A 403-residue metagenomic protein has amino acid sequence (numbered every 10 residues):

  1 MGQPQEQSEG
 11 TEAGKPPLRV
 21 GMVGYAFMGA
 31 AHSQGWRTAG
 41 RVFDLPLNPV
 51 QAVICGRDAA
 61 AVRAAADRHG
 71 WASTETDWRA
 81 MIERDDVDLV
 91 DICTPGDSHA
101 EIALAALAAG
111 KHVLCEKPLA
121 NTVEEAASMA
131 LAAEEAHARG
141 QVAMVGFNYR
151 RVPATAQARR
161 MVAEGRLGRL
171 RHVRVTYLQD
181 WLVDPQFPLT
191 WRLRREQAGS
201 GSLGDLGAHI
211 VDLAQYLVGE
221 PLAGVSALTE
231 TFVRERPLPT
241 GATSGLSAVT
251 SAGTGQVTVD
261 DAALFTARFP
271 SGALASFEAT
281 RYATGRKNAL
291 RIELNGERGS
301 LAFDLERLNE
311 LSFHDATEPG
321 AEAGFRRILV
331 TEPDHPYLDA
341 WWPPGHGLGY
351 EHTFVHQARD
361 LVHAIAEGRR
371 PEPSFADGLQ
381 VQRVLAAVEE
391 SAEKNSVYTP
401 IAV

Functional and structural regions predicted by a protein language model:
G2-E9, Y216, R234-D260, L264 (+2 more regions): C-terminal glycine/acidic-rich active-site capping loop/insertion
G2-H69: N-terminal Rossmann-like dinucleotide-binding module
N48-Q51, H363-V381: Glycine- and charged-residue-rich phosphate/anionic-cofactor binding loop of Rossmann-like
P49-V53, D88-V90, G201: Short active-site oxyanion
A72-D77: Conserved SAM-binding strand-loop segment of SAM-dependent methyltransferases
L89, P95-R150, G165: Beta-strand-loop-alpha-helix segment that lines the small-molecule cofactor/substrate pocket of alpha/beta enzymes
R139-Q141, Y149-V257, L311, N395: Predominantly a Rossmann-like dinucleotide-binding segment in NAD(P)-dependent oxidoreductases
A208, E278-K287, H346-Y350: Glycine-rich phosphate/pyrophosphate-binding beta-alpha loops
